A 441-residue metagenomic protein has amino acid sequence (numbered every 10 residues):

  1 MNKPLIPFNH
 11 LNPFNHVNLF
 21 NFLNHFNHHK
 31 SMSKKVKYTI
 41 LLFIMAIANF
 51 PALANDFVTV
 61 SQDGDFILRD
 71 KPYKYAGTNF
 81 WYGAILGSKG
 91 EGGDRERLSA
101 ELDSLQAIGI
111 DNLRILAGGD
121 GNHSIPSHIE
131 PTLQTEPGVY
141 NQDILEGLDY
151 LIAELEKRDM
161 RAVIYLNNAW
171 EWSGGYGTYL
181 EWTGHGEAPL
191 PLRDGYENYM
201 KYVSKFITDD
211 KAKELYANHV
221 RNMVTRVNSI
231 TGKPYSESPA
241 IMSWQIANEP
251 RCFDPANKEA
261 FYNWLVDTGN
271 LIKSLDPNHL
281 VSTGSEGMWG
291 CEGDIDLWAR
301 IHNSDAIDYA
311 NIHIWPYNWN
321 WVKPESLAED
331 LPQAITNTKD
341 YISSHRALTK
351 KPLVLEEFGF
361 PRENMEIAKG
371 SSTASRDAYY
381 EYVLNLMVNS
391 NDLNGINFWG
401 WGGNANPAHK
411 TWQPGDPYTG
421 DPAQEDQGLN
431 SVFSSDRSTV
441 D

Functional and structural regions predicted by a protein language model:
P4-H28: Intrinsically disordered, low-complexity repeat/linker tracts enriched for polar/charged residues
H29-I40: Bacterial N-terminal signal peptides that target proteins for export
V36, A48, A247-N248: Residue-level micro-sites within transmembrane alpha helices that shape and flank functional polar/acidic positions
I40-N49: Bacterial N-terminal signal peptides
A52-A54: Boundary at the C-terminal end of the N-terminal hydrophobic targeting segment
F57-V322, A328-P352, F358-T439: Active-site mouth of glycoside hydrolases
